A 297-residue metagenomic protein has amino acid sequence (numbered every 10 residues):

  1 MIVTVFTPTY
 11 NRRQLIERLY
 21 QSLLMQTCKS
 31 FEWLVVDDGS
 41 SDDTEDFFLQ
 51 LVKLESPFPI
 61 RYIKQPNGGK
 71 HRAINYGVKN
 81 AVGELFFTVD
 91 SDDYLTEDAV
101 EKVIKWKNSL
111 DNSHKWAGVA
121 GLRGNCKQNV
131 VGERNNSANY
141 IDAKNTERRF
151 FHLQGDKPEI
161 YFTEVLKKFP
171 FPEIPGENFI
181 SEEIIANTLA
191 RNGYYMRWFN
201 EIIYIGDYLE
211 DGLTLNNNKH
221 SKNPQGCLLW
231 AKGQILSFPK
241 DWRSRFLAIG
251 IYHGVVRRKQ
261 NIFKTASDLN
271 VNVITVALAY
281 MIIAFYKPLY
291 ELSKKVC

Functional and structural regions predicted by a protein language model:
N11-M25: Short, well-formed alpha-helical segments that are part of the catalytic scaffolds of diverse glycosyltransferases
S22, D37-F48, D90: A conserved acidic beta->alpha catalytic loop
F31-G39, R61-P66: Short beta-strand/loop segment that forms part of the nucleotide-sugar
Q65-A81: Glycine-rich, basic loop-to-helix element that forms the pyrophosphate-binding segment of sugar-nucleotide handling
F86: Short aromatic/hydrophobic "clamp" motif used to bind/position activated sugar donors
D98-E133: Conserved donor NDP-sugar-binding/catalytic core segment of glycosyltransferases
V131-T214: Conserved nucleotide-sugar donor-binding catalytic segment
W198-C297: C-terminal subregions of glycosyltransferases and related glycan-biosynthesis enzymes
